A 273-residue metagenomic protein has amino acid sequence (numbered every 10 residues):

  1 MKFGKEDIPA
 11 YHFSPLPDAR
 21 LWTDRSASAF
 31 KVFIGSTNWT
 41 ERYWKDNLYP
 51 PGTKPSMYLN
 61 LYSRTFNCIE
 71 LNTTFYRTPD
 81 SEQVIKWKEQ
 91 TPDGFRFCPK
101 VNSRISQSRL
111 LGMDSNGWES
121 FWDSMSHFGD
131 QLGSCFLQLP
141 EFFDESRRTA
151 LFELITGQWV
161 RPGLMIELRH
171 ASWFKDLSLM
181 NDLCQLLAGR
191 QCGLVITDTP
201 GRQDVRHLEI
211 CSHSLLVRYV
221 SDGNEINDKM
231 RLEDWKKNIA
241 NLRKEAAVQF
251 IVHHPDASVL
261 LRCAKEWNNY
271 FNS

Functional and structural regions predicted by a protein language model:
M1-S273: Residues lining hydrophobic/aromatic ligand-binding pockets adjacent to catalytic sites
